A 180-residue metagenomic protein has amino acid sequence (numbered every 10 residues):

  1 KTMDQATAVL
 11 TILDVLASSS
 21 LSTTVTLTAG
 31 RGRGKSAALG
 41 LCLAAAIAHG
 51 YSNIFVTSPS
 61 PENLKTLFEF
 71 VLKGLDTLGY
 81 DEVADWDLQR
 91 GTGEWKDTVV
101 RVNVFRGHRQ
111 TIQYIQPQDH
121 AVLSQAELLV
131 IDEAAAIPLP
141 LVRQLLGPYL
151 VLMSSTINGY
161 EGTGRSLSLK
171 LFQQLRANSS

Functional and structural regions predicted by a protein language model:
K1-T23, A38: N-terminal pre-P-loop "Q-motif" helix
T2, L16, L21, R31 (+3 more regions): Conserved helicase motor core of SF1/SF2 NTP-dependent helicases
A17, S36-G50: Walker A/P-loop NTP-binding motif
T24-G34: Walker A/P-loop nucleotide-binding motif
T26-T28, G50-L72: Conserved RecA-like ASCE P-loop NTPase motor core of nucleic-acid helicases/translocases
V56, Y114, V130-D132, L150-T156: Structural recognition of the conserved hydrophobic beta-strand(s) that form the central parallel beta-sheet of P-loop
P59, T66-L123: Inter-Walker segment of RecA-like/P-loop motor cores
S124-L139: SF2 helicase catalytic motif II
